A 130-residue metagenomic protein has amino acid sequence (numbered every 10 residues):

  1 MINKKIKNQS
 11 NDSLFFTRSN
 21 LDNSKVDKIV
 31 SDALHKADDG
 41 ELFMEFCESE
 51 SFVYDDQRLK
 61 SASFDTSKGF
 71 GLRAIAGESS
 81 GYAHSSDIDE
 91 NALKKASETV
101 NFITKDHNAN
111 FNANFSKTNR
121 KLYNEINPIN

Functional and structural regions predicted by a protein language model:
I2-S31, H35-S51, K95-N130: Acidic low-complexity segments
D39-G69: Structured beta-strand/loop patches that form or line metal/cofactor-binding pockets in enzymes
F70-A74: Short beta-strand scaffold segments in enzyme catalytic cores
G81-S86: Second-shell loop/turn segments in exported
I88-E90: A short acidic/small-residue loop/turn micro-motif
